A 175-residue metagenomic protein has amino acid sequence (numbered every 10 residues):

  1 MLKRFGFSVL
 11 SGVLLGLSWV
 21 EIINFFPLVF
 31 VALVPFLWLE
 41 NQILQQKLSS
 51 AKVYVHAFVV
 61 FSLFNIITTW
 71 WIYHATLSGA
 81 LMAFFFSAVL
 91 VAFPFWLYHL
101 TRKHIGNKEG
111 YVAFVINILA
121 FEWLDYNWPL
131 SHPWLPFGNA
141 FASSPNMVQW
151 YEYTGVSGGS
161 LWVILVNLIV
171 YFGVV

Functional and structural regions predicted by a protein language model:
M1-V175: Membrane-embedded alpha-helical bundles of multi-pass enzymes that act on lipidic or dolichyl-linked glycan substrates
